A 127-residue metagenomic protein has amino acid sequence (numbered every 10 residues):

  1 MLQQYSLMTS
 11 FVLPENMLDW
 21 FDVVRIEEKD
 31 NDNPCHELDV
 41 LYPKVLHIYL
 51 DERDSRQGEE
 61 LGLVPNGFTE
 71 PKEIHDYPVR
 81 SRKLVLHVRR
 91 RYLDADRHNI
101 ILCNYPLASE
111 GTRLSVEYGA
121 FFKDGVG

Functional and structural regions predicted by a protein language model:
M1-S55: N-terminal alpha-helical interaction blocks
L2-Y5, V12-M17, E52, E70 (+2 more regions): Residue-level recognition of single "structural anchor" positions that define or cap local secondary structure
F11, F21, F68, F121-F122: Phenylalanine-focused residue identity feature
N16, N31-N33, N66, N99 (+1 more regions): Detector for Asparagine
W20, V40, L63-P65, N104: Generic detector of low-complexity/intrinsically disordered segments and short hydrophobic N-terminal stretches
V24, D30, L63-P65, Y118-G119 (+1 more regions): General N-terminal targeting signals
K44-D94: N-terminal juxtadomain amphipathic helix that follows a signal peptide/anchor or precedes a small N-terminal auxiliary
E73-G127: Short, positively charged, Gly/Tyr-enriched micro-motifs that form contact patches at catalytic or ligand/partner
